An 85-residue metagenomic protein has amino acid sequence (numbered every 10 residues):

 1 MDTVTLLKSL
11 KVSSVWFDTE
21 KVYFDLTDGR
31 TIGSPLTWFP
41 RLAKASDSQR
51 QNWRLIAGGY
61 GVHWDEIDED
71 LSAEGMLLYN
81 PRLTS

Functional and structural regions predicted by a protein language model:
M1-S85: Motif-centric detector for short Cys/His coordination patterns
